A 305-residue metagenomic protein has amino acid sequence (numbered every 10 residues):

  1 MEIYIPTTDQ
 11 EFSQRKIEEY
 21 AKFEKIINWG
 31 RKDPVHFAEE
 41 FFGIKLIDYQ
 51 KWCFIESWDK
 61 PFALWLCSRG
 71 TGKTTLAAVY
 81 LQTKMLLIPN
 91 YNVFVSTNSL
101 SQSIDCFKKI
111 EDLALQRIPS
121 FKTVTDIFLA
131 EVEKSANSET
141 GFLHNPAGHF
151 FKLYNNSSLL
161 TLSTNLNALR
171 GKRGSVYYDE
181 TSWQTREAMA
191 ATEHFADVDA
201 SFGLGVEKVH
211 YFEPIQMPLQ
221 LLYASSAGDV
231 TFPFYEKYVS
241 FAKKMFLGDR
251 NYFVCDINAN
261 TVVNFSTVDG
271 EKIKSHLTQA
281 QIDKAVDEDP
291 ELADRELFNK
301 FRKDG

Functional and structural regions predicted by a protein language model:
M1-F62: Pre-P-loop entry segment of helicase/translocase ATPase cores
S13-Y20, E24, K122-H144, S201-P218 (+2 more regions): Charged, glycine/proline-rich intrinsically disordered loops and linkers
K60-L81: Walker A/P-loop
F62-L64, N92-F94, S175, Q220: Residue-level preference for the first positions of well-ordered beta-strands
G70, N98, S226-D229: Conserved H-loop
Y91-T161: Conserved nucleotide-state-sensing and coupling region of NTP-binding domains
E139-D199: Conserved RecA-like ASCE ATPase "motif II neighborhood" in helicase/translocase motors
E187-G305: Non-catalytic, compositionally simple segments
